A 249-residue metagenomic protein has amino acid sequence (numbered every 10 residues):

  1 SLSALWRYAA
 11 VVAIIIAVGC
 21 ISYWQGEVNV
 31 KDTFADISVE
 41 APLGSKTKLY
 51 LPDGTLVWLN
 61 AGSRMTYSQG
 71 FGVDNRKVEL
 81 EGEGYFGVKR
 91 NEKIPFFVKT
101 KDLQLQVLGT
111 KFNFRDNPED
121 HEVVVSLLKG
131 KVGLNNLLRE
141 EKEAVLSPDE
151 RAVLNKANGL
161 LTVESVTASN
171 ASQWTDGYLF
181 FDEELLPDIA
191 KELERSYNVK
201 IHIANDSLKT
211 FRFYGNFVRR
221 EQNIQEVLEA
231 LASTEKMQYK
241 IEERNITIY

Functional and structural regions predicted by a protein language model:
S1-Y249: A residue-level detector for the "anchor" residue at the start of short, highly conserved motifs
